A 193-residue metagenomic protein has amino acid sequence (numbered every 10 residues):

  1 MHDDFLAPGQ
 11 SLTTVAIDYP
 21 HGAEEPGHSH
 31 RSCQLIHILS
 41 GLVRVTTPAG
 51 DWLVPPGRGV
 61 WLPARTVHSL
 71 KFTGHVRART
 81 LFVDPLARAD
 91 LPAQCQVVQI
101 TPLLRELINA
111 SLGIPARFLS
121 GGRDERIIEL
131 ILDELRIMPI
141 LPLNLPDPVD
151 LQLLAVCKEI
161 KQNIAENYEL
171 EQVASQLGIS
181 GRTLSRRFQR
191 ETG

Functional and structural regions predicted by a protein language model:
M1-V43: Generic protein-terminus/edge-of-domain signal
R31, T47-A49, G74-V76: A generic beta-sheet turn/junction motif
S32, S40, H75, R105 (+1 more regions): ATP/adenylate-binding site constellation spanning eukaryotic-like Ser/Thr protein kinases, ABC-transporter
A49-A64: Short acidic-glycine-tyrosine-enriched beta hairpin
R65-C95: Ligand-binding loop in jelly-roll beta-barrel domains
V97-A165: An amphipathic alpha-helical interaction segment
K161, E166-G193: Basic/polar phosphate-binding segments, predominantly the helix-turn-helix DNA-binding elements of transcriptional
